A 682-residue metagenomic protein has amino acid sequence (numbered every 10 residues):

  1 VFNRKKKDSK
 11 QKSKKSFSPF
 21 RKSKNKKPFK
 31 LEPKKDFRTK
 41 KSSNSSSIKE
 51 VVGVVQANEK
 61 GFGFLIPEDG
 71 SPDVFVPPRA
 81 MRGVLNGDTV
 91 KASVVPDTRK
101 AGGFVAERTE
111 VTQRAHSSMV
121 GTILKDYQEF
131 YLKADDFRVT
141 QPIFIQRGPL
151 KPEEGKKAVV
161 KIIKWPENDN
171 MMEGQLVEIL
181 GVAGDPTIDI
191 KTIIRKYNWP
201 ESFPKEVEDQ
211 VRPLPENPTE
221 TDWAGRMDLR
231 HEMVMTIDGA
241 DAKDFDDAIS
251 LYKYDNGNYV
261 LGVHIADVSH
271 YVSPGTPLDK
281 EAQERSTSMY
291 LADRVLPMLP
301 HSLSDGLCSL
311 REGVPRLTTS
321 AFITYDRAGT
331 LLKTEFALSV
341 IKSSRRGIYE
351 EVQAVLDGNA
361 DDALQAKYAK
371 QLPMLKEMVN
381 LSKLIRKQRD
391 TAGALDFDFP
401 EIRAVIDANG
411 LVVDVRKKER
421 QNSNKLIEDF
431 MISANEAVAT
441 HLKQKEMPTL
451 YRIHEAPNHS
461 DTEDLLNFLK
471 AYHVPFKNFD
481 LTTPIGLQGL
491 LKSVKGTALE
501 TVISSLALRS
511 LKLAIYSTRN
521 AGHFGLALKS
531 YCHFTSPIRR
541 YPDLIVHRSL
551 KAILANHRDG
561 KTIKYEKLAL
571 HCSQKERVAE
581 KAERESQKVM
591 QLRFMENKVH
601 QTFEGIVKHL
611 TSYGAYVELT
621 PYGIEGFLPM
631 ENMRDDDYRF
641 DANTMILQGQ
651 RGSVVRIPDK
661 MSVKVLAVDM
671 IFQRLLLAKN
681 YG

Functional and structural regions predicted by a protein language model:
V1-I145: Charged, low-complexity terminal tails
E110-G682: Conserved, carboxylate-rich catalytic/transport cores that coordinate ions
